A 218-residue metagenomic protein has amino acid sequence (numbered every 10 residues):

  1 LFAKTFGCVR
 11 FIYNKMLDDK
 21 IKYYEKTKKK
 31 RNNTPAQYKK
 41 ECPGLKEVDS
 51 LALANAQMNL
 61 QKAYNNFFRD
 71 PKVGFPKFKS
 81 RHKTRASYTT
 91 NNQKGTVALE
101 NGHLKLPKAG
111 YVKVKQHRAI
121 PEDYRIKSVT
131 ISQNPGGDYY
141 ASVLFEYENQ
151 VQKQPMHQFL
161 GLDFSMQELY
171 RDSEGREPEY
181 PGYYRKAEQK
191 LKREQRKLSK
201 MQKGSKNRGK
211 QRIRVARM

Functional and structural regions predicted by a protein language model:
L1-M218: Nucleic-acid substrate recognition interfaces
